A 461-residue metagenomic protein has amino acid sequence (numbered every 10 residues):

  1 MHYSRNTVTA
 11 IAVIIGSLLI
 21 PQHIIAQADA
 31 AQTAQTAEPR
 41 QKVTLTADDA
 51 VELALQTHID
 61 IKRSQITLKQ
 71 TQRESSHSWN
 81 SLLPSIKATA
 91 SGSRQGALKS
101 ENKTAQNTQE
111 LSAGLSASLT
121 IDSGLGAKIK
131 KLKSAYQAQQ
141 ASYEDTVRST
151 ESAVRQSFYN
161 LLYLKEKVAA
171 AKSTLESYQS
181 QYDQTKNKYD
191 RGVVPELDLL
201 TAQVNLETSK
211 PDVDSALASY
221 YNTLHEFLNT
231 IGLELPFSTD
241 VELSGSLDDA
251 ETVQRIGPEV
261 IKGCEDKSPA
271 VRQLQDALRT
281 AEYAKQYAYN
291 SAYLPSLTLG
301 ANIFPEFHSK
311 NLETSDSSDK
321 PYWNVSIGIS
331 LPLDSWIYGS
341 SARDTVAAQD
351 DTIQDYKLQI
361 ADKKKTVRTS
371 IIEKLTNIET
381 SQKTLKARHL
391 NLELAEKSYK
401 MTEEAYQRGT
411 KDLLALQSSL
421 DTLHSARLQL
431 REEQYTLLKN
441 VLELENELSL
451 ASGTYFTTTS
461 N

Functional and structural regions predicted by a protein language model:
M1-I11: Bacterial N-terminal signal peptides that target proteins for export
H2, S149-K267, K374-N377, S381 (+3 more regions): Periplasmic alpha-helical coiled-coil/stalk elements that build and connect Gram-negative outer-membrane
Y3-S4, Q27-P39, V51, L235 (+1 more regions): Acidic, low-complexity, intrinsically disordered peripheral segments
A10-L19: Bacterial N-terminal signal peptides
A26-K87, K133, L235, D240-A284 (+5 more regions): Bacterial Sec-pathway N-terminal export signals of envelope proteins
E52-I121, L233, I261-D344, T369: A small-residue-enriched
K62-I66, W79-N80, T120-V147, L197 (+4 more regions): Sec/SRP-type N-terminal targeting helices
T208-L233, E393-G453: Short segments within alpha-helical structural elements
